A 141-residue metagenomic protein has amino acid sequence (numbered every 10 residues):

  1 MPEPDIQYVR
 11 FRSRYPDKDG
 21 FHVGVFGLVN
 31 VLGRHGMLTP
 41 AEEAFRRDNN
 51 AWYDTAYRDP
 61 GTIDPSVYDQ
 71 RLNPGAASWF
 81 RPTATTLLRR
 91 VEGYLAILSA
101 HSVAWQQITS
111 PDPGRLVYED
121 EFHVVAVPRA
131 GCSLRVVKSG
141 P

Functional and structural regions predicted by a protein language model:
M1-P82: Long, contiguous N-terminal structural blocks used for assembly/anchoring
E3, E42, E92, A96 (+1 more regions): Glutamate identity and glutamate-enriched acidic tracts
V9, V23-V25, V29-V31, V67 (+5 more regions): Extended aliphatic helical segments
P60-G61, L87, S102, P113: Amphipathic alpha-helical interaction segments
P82-A104: Extracellular-facing segments of soluble proteins and assemblies that are Gly/Ser/Thr-biased and enriched in aromatics
A96-P141: Acidic, proline/glycine-rich low-complexity IDRs
